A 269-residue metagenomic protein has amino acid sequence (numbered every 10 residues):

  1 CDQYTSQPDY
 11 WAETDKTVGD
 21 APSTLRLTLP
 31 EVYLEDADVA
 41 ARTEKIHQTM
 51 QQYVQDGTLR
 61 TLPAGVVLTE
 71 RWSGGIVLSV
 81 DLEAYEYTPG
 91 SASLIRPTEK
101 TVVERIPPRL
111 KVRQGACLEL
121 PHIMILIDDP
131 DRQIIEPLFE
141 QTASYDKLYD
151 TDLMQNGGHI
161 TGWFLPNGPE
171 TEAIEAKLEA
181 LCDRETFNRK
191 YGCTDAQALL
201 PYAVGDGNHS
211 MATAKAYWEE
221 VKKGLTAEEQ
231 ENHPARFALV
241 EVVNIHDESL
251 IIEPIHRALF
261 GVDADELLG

Functional and structural regions predicted by a protein language model:
C1-G157, N188-G192: N-terminal extension/subdomain marker
S23-L25, P121-I123, L200, A235-E241: Structural beta-strand/beta-sheet cores of well-ordered domains, especially the beta-sheet scaffolds that support
K45, L120, A173, N208-A212 (+1 more regions): Generic recognition of stable, solvent-exposed alpha-helical segments in well-folded globular domains
I106-R109, G162-N188: Active-site glycine-rich loop that binds ribose-phosphate moieties when present
C117, P166, E170, Y202-S210: Short, contiguous, pocket-lining structural segments that sit at or immediately flank catalytic/ligand-binding sites
E140-P166, D247, P254-G269: Compact, glycine/acidic-enriched structural inserts
A176, A180-L225: Active-site beta-strand/loop microenvironment that shapes enzyme catalytic pockets
D206-L268: Catalytic or ion-translocation cores adjacent to nucleophile or general acid/base/metal-coordination motifs in diverse
